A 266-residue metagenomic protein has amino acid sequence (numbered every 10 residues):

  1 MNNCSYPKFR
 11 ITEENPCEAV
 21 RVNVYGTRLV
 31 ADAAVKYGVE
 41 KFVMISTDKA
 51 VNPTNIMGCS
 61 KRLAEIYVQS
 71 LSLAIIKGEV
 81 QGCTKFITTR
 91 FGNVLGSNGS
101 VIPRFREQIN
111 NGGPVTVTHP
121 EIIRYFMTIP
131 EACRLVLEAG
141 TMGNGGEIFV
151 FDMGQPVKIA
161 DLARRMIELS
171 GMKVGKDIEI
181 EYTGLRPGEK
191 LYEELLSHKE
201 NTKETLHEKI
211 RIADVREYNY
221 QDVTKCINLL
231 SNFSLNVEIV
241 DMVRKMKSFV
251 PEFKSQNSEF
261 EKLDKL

Functional and structural regions predicted by a protein language model:
M1-R21: NAD(P)H-binding glycine-rich loop region in Rossmannoid oxidoreductase-like domains and their noncatalytic homologs
N2-C4, F42-T47, T89-F91: SDR active-site strand-loop-helix element
K8-R10, D48, P53: Helix N-cap/beta-alpha junction loops of NAD(P)-dependent oxidoreductase domains
A31-D32: A short, exposed helix-loop element centered on a Lys and neighboring polar residues
K36, I66, S70-L266: Strand-loop microenvironment adjacent to phosphate/nucleotide-handling motifs in alpha/beta enzyme folds
S60: Active-site helix of classical SDR
